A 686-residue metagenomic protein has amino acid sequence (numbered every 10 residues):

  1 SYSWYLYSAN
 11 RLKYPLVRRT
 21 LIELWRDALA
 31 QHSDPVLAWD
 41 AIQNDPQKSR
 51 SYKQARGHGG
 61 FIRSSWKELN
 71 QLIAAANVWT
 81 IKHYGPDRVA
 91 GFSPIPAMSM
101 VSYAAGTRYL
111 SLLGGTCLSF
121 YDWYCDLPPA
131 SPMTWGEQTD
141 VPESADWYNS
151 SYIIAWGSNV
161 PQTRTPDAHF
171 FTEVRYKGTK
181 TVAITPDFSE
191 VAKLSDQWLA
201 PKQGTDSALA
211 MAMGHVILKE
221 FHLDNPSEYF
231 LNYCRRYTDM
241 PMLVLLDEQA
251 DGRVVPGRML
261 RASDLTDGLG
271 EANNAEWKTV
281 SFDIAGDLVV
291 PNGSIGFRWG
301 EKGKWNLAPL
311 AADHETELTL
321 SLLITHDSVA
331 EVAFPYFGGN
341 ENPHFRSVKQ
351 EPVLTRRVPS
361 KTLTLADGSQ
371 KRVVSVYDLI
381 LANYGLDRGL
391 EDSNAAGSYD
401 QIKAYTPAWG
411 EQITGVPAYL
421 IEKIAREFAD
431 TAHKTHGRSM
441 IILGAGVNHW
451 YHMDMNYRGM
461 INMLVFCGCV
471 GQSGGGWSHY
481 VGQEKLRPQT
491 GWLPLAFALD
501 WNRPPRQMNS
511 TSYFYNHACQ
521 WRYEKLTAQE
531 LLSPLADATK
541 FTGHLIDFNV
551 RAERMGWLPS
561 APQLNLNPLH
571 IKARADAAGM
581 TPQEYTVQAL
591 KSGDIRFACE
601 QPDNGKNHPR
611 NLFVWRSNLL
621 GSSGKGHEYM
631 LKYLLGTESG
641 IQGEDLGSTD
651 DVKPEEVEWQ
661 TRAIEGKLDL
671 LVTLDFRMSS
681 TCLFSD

Functional and structural regions predicted by a protein language model:
S1-S369, D378-N383, M460, A496-P602 (+3 more regions): N-terminal export/assembly segments and adjacent metallocofactor-ligating motifs of anaerobic energy-metabolism
K82-P86, M100, Q412-G444, M455-I461 (+1 more regions): Gly/Pro-rich turn-and-neighbor structural signature
F92-M98, N159, W409-I413, L443-W450 (+2 more regions): Conserved short loop/turn motifs at secondary-structure junctions
P94, N232-Y237, E427-F428, G444-G446 (+1 more regions): A glycine-rich phosphate-binding loop feature that marks nucleotide/adenosyl-phosphate handling sites
L118, H222-F230, Y419-E422, H436 (+5 more regions): Acidic/polar loop patches that form or flank catalytic/metal-binding clefts of enzymes that bind anionic ligands
E173-K180, R662-L670: A short helix->loop->beta-strand "cap" motif at the edges of active sites that frequently abuts
A183, F188-L199, D650-W659, A663-G666 (+1 more regions): Glycine-rich, charge-decorated loop segments at or immediately adjacent to ligand/cofactor-binding or catalytic sites
E484-P494, S639-I641: Eukaryote-specific, cytoplasm-facing alpha-helical/coiled-coil scaffolding segments in long proteins
